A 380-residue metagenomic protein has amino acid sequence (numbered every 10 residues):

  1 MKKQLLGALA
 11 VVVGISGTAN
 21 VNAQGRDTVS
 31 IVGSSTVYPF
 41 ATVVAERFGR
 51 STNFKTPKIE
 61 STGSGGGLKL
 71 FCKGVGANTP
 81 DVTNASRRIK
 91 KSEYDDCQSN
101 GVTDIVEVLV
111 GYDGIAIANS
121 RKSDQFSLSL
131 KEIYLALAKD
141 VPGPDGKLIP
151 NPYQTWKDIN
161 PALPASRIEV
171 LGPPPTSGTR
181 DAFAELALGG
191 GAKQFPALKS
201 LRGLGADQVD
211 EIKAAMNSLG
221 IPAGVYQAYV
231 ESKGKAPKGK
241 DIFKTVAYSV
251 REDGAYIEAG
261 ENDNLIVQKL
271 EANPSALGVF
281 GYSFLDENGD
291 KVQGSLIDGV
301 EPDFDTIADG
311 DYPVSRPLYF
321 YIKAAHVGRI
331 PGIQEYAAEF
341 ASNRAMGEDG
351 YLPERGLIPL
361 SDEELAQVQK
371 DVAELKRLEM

Functional and structural regions predicted by a protein language model:
M1-Q4: Positively charged n-region of N-terminal signal peptides that target proteins for export
G7-S16: Bacterial N-terminal signal peptides
G17-A23: Sec/Tat signal peptide C-region and signal peptidase I cleavage site
A23-M380: Flexible loop/hinge segments at secondary-structure junctions
